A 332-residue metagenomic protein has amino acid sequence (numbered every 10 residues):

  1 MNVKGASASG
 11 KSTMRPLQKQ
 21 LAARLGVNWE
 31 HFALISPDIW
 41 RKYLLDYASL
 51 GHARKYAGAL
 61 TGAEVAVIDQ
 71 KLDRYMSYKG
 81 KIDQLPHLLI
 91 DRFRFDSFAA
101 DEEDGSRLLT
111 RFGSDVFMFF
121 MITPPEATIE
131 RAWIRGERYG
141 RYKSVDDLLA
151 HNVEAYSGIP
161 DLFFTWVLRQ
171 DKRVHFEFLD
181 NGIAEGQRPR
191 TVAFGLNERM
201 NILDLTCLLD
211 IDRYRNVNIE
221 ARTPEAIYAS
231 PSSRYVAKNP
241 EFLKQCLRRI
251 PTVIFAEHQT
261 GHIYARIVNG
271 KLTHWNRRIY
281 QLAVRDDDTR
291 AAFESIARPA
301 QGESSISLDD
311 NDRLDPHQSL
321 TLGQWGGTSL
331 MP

Functional and structural regions predicted by a protein language model:
N2-A23: Glycine-rich phosphate-binding P-loop
V27-L108, K143-D146, Y156: Conserved nucleotide-sensing/catalytic segment adjacent to the nucleotide-binding pocket in NTP-handling enzymes
E30-F32, R111-F117, D171-H175: Short glycine-/polar-rich loops that comprise or flank the Walker A/P-loop and associated switch/sensor motifs
K42-L45, A99, P125-W133, G186-R188: Switch/connector loops and helix/strand junctions flanking conserved nucleotide-binding motifs in nucleotide-processing
S49-H52, A132-E137, V192-L196: Short secondary-structure boundary/capping segments
K55, G113-I159, A300, S307-R313: A glycine- and Lys/Arg-enriched "phosphate-lid" helix/loop adjacent to the NTP-binding pocket of small-molecule kinases
K81-D83, D161-H175: A structural motif corresponding to the C-terminal end of an alpha-helix and its immediate exit/capping segment
K172-P332: C-terminal accessory extensions appended to soluble enzyme cores
